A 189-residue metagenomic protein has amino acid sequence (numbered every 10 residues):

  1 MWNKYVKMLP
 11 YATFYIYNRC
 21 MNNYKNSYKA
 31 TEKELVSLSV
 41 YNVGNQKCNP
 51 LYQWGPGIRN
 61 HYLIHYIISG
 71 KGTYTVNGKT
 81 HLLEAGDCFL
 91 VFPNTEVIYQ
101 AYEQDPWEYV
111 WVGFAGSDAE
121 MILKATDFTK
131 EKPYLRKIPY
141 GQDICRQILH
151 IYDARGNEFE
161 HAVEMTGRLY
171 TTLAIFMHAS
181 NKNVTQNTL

Functional and structural regions predicted by a protein language model:
M1-C88, E103, E120, T126-E131: Generic protein-terminus/edge-of-domain signal
G72, V97, A174, H178: Active-site micro-motifs of SAM-dependent methyltransferase domains
T80, N94-D118: Ligand-binding loop in jelly-roll beta-barrel domains
L82-E84, Y109, H150, A154: A general secondary-structure boundary signal
W107-Q147: A generic structured-segment signal
S117, K137-L189: An amphipathic alpha-helical interaction segment
